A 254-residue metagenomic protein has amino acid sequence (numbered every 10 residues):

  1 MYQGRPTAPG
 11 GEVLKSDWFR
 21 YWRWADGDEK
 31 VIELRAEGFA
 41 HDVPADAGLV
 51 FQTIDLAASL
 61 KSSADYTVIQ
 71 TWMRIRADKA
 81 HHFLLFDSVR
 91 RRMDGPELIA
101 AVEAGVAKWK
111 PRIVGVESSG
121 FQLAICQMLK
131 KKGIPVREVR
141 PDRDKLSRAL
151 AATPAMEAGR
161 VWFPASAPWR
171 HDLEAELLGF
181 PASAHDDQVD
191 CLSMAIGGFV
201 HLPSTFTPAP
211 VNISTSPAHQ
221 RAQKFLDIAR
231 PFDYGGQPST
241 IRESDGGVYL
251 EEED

Functional and structural regions predicted by a protein language model:
M1-L56: ATPase catalytic-site recognition across NTP-hydrolyzing enzymes
R5-P9, V13, D17, V68-Q70 (+2 more regions): Mg2+-dependent endonuclease catalytic cores in nucleic-acid-processing enzymes, primarily RNase H-like
G11-L14, I196-D254: Acidic two-metal-ion nuclease catalytic site recognized across multiple nuclease folds, prominently DnaQ/RNase D-T
L49, S63, I69, I125 (+1 more regions): Short, function-defining helix-loop hinge/capping sites that tune catalysis or transport
I54-T67: An active-site-proximal beta-strand-loop segment
A184-H185: Short glycine/threonine-rich catalytic loop with a Thr-x-Gly-x-Asp
